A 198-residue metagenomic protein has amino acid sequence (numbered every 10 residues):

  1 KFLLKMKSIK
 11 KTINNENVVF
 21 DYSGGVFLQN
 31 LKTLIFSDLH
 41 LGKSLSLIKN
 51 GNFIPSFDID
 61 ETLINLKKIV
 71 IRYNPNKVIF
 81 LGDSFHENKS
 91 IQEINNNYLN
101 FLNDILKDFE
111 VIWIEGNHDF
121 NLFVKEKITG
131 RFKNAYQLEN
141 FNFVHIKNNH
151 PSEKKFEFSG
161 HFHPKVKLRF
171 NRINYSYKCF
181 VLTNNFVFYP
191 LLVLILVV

Functional and structural regions predicted by a protein language model:
L4-K32: Zn-dependent metallo-beta-lactamase
K7-V18, N117-A135, K167-N171: Short, solvent-exposed secondary-structure boundary motifs
N14-G25, T62, Q137-S152: Short, motif-level signal for alpha-helix interfacial/capping segments enriched in acidic residues and aromatics/proline
F20-D21, F27-Q29, F80, Q137 (+1 more regions): Generic beta-strand structural signal
F27-Q29, I71-N74, L106-K107, H150-K154 (+1 more regions): Flexible, charged surface loops at secondary-structure boundaries
L34-F36, K43-E139: Core catalytic region of metal-dependent phosphoesterases/phosphodiesterases, especially metallo-beta-lactamase-like
S37-L41, D83-F85, N117-D119, I146-N148 (+2 more regions): Active-site metal-binding loops of divalent metal-dependent hydrolases
F132-V198: Conserved beta-sheet core of the metallophosphoesterase superfamily
